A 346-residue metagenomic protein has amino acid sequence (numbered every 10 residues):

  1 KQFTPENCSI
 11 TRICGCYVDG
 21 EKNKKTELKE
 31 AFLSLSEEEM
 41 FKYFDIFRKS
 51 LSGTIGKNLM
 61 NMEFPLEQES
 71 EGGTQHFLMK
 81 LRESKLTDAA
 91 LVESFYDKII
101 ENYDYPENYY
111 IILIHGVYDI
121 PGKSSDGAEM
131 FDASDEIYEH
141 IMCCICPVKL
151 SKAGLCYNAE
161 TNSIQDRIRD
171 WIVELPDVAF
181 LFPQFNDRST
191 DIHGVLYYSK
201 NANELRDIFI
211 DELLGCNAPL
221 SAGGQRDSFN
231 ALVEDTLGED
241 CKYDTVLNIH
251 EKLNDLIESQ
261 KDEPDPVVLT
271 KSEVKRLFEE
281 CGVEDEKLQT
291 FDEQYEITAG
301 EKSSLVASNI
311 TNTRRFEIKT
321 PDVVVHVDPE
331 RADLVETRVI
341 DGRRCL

Functional and structural regions predicted by a protein language model:
Q2-N312: Long, hydrophobic alpha/beta structural blocks
I111, F316, R344: A broad, low-specificity signal marking well-ordered, structured residues that form hydrophobic/aromatic
I297-D333: Long, contiguous regulatory modules within eukaryotic nuclear regulatory proteins
D328-E330, V335-C345: Extended, charge-rich low-complexity regions and/or helical-solenoid scaffolds
